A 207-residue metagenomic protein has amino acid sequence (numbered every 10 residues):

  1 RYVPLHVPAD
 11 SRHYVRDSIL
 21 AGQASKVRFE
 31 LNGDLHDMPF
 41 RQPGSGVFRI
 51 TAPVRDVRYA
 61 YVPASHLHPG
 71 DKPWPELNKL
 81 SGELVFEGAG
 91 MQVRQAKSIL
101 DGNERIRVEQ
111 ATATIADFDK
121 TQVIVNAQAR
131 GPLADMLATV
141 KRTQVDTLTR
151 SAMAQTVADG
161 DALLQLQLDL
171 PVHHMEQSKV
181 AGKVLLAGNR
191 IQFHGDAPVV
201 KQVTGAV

Functional and structural regions predicted by a protein language model:
R1-P43, R49-Y59, A116-K179, K183-Q192 (+1 more regions): Extended amphipathic, helix-rich lipid-handling scaffolds
R41-G46, P73-L77, E176-K179, A197-V200: Short glycine/proline-enriched turns and hinge-like loops at secondary-structure junctions
A64-V125, A129, I191-A206: Strand-loop-strand
